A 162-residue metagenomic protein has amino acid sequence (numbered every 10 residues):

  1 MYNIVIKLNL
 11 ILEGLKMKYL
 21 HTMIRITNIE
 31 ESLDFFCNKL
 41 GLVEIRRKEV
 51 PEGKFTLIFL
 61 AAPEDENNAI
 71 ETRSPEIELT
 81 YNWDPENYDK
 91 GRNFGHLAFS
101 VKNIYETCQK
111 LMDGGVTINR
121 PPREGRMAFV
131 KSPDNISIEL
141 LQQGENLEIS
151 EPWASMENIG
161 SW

Functional and structural regions predicted by a protein language model:
L10-L33, F94-L97, G144-W162: N-terminal beta-strand motif that seeds the catalytic metal site of vicinal oxygen chelate
M17, M23-S74: Core segments of cupin and vicinal oxygen chelate
N28-I29, K102-I104: Helix N-cap motif at beta-to-alpha junctions
I45, F59, F99, Y105-W162: Vicinal oxygen chelate
